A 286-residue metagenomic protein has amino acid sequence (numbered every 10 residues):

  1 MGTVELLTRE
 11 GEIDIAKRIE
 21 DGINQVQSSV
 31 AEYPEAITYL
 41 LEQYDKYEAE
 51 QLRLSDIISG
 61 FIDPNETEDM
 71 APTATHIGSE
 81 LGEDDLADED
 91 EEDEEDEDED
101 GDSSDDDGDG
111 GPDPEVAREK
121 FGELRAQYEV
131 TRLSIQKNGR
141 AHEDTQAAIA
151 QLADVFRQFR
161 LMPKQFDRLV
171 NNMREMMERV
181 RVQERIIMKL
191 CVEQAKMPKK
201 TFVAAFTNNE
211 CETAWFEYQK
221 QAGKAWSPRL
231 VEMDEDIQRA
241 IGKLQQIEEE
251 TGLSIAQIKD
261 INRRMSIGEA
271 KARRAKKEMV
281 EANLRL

Functional and structural regions predicted by a protein language model:
M1-L286: Transcription initiation cofactors for RNA polymerase, centered on bacterial and plant organellar sigma factors
